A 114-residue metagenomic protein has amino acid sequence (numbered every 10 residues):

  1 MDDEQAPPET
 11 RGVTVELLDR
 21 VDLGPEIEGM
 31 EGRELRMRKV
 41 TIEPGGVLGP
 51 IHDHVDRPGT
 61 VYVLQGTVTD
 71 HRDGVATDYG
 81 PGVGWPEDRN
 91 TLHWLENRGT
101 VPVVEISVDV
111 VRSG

Functional and structural regions predicted by a protein language model:
M1-R36, P86: A short, N-terminal "cap"/entry segment at the start of jelly-roll beta-barrel domains of the cupin/DSBH fold
G29, H54-V55, Y62, R98-P102: Extracellular/periplasmic catalytic domains that process cell-envelope and extracellular macromolecules
M30-R33, G46-G59: A short beta-loop-beta micro-motif enriched in histidine and acidic residues
M37-K39, T60, A76, G84-P86 (+1 more regions): Conserved hydrophobic/aromatic beta-strand scaffold that supports enzyme active sites
I42-E43, D73-T91: Short acidic-glycine-tyrosine-enriched beta hairpin
V47-G49, D53, G84-W85, R89-E96: Histidine-centered metal-chelating micro-motifs
D56-D73: Glycine- and acidic-residue-biased ligand/ion/polar-headgroup-sensing regions
T69, R89-G114: Ligand-binding loop in jelly-roll beta-barrel domains
